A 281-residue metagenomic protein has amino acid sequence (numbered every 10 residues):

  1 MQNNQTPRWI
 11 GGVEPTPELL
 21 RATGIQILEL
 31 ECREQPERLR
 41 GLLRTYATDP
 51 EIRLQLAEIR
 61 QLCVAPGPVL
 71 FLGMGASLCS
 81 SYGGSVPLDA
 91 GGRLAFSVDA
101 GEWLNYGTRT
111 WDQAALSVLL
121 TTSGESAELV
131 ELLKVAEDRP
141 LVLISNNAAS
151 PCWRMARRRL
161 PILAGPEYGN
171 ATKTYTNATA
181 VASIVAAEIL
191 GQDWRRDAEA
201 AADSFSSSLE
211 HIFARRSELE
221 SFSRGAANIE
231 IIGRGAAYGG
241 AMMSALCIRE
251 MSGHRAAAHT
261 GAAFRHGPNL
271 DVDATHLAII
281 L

Functional and structural regions predicted by a protein language model:
M1-V64, L141, G169-A201: Cofactor-/ligand-binding subdomain signature composed of acidic, glycine-rich, tryptophan-containing flexible loops
L20, E31, T108-T110, S221 (+1 more regions): Replace "in large, NTP-powered and nucleic-acid-processing enzymes" with "in large, NTP-powered factors and other
R21, I25-L28, G67-G73, R224-G240 (+2 more regions): Glycine-rich phosphate/diphosphate-binding loops and the adjacent beta-loop-alpha structural elements that coordinate
L43-R44, S80-G84, A241-M243: Short, glycine/acidic-enriched capping/hinge loops at junctions between secondary-structure elements
E51-G67, R216-A226, V272: Glycine-rich phosphate/diphosphate-binding loops that line cofactor/substrate pockets in enzymes
R53, L62-D203, S207, R234 (+3 more regions): Glycine-rich phosphate-binding loops that contact phosphosugars or nucleotide phosphates
E210-R255: ATP/pyrophosphate-binding catalytic subdomain of soluble kinases
R249-L277: Active-site rim loops that border cofactor/substrate pockets in soluble metabolic enzymes
